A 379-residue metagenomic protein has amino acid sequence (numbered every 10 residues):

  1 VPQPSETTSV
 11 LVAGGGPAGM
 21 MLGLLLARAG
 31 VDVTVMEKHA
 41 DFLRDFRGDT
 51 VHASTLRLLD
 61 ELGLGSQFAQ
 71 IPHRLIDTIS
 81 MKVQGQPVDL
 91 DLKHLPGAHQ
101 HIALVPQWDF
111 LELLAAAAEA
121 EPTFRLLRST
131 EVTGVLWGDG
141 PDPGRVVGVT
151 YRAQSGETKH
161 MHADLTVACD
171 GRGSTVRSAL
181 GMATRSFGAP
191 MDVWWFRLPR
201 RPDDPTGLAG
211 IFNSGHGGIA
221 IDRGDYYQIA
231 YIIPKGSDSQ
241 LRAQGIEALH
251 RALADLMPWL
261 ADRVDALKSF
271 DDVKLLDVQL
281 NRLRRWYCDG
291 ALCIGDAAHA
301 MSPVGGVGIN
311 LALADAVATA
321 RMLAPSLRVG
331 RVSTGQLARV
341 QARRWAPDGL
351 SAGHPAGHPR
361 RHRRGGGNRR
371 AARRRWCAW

Functional and structural regions predicted by a protein language model:
P2-A18: Beta1/beta-strand and adjacent pyrophosphate-binding region of the FAD-binding site in flavoprotein oxidoreductases
P2-T7, R57, E61-A179, F187-D192 (+1 more regions): Conserved N-terminal helical subregion
Q3, R321-W379: C-terminal helical "tail/cap" subdomain of flavin- and related membrane-associated enzymes
A13, A27-R47: Glycine-rich FAD pyrophosphate-binding loop
A40-D60: Conserved N-terminal glycine-rich FAD pyrophosphate-binding loop of Rossmann-like flavoproteins
A116, T130, G134, G140-V278 (+2 more regions): Conserved FAD-binding catalytic core of PHBH/FMO-like flavoproteins
R282, A298-N310: Glycine-rich phosphate/pyrophosphate-binding beta-alpha loops
Y287-P303: Short FAD-binding loop at a beta-strand-to-alpha-helix junction that anchors the flavin cofactor in diverse
